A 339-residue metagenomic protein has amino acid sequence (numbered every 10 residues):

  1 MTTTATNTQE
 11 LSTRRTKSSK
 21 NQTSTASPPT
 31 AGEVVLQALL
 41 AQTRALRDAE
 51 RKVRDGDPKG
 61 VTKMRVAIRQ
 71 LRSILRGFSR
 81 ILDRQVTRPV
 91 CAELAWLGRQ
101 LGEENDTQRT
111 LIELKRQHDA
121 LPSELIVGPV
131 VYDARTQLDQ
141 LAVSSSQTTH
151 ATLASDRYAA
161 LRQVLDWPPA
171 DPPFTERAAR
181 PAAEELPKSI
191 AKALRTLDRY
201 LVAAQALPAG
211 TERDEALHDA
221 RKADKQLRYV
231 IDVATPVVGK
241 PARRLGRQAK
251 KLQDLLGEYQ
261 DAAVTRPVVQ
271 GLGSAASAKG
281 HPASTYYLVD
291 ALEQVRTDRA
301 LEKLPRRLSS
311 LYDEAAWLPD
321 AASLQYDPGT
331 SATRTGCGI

Functional and structural regions predicted by a protein language model:
M1-I339: Function-determining surface determinants
